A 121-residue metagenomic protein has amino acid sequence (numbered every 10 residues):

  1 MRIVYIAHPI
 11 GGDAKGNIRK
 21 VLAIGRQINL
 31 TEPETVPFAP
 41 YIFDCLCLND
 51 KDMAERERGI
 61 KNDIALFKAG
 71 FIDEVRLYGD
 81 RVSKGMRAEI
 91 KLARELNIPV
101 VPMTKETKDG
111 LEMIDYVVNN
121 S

Functional and structural regions predicted by a protein language model:
M1-S121: Catalytic phosphate/metal-binding cores of nucleic-acid and nucleotide-processing enzymes, i.e., regions that mediate
